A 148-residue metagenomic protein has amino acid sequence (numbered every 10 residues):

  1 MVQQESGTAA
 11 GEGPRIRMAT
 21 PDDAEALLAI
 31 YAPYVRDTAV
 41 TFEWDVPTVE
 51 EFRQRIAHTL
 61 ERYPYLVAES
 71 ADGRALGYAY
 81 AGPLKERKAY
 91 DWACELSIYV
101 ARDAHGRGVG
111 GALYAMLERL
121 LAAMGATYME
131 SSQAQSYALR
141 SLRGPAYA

Functional and structural regions predicted by a protein language model:
M1-A10: Short acidic N-proximal helix/loop "leader" segments that mark the beginning of a domain or an inter-domain linker
R15-A29: A short beta-loop-alpha structural element at the N-terminal edge of CoA-dependent acyl/N-acetyltransferase catalytic
A29-V46, T59: Helix-loop element at the rim of GNAT/NAT acetyltransferase active sites that forms part of the acceptor-substrate
W44-D103, Y114-M116, L120, M124: Acetyl-CoA-dependent GNAT
H105, S131-R140: Conserved beta-strand-loop-alpha-helix junction that forms the acyl-donor binding cleft
G108-G110: Conserved G/P- and acidic residue-centered "switch" motifs that form tight phosphate/ATP-binding loops in soluble
L121-A134: Conserved GNAT acetyl-CoA-binding A-motif
G144-A148: Conserved acetyl-CoA-binding loop of GNAT-fold acetyltransferases
